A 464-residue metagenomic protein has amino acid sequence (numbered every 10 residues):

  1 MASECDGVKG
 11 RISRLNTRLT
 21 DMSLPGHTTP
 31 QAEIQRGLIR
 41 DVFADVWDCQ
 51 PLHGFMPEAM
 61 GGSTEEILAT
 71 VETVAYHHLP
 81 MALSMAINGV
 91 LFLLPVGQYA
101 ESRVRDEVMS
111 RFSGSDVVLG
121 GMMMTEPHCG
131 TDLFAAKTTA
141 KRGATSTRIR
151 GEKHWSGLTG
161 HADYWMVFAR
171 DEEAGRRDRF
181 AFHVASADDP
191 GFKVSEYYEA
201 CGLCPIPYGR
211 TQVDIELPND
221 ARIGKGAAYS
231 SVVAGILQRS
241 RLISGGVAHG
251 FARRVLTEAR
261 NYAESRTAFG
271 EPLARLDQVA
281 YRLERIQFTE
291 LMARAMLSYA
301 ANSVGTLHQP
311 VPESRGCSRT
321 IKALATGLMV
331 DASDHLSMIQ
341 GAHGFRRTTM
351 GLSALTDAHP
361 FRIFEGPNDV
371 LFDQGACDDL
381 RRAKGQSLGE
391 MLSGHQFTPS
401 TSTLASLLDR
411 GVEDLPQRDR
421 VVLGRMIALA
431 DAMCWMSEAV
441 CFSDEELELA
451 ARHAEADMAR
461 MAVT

Functional and structural regions predicted by a protein language model:
M1-V90, L94, E107-R111, T398-P399 (+1 more regions): Amphipathic, small/basic residue-rich leader segments at the start of a protein or domain
P30-A32, E290-L324, S337-M338, C441: C-terminal helix-coil-helix/basic helical segment that borders enzyme active sites and/or dimer interfaces and provides
L52-G54, S115-T125: A short, Trp-centered hydrophobic/proline-enriched beta-strand micro-motif
L83-R103, G130-L133, K141, S146: N-terminal glycine-rich flavin-associated loop
E152-K193: A short core secondary-structure module
Y198-E290, H359-F364, N368, A383-C441: Glycine-rich beta->alpha junctions and the first turn(s) of the following alpha-helix
Q278-L283, E313-I321, L352-S353, R452-H453: Alpha-helical scaffold segments that form or flank carboxylate-/histidine-based iron centers
G316-P399, V463-T464: Alpha-helix capping/hinge segments and adjacent helical runs
